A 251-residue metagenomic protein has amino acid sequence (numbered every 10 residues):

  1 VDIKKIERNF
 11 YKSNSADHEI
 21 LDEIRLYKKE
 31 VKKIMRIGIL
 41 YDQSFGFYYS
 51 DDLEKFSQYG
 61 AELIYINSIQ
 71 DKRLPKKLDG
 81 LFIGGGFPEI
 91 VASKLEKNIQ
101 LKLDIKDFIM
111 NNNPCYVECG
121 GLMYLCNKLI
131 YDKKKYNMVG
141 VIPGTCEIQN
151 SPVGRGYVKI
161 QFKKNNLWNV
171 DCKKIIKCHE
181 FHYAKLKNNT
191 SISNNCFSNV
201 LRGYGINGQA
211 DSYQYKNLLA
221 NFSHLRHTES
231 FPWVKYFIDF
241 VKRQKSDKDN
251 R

Functional and structural regions predicted by a protein language model:
V1-M110, T145-G154, K185-T190, L225-R251: N-terminal beta1-alpha1 cap of cysteine-dependent amidohydrolase-like domains
I20-L26, Y65-Q70, L125-N127, Q161-N169 (+1 more regions): Glycine-rich, charged/polar anion/phosphate-binding loops that engage phosphate groups from diverse ligands
L53, I105-I109, C126, P143 (+6 more regions): Generic hydrophobic alpha-helical scaffold/packing signal
F87-W168: Cysteine-nucleophile active-site neighborhood
V117, C178-H182, A220-S223: Conserved active-site loop/cleft motifs that coordinate metal ions or position small ligands
N165-Q214: Catalytic beta-strand/loop cores that center a nucleophilic Ser/Cys/Thr and support acyl-enzyme chemistry
Y213-N221: Short FAD-binding loop at a beta-strand-to-alpha-helix junction that anchors the flavin cofactor in diverse
